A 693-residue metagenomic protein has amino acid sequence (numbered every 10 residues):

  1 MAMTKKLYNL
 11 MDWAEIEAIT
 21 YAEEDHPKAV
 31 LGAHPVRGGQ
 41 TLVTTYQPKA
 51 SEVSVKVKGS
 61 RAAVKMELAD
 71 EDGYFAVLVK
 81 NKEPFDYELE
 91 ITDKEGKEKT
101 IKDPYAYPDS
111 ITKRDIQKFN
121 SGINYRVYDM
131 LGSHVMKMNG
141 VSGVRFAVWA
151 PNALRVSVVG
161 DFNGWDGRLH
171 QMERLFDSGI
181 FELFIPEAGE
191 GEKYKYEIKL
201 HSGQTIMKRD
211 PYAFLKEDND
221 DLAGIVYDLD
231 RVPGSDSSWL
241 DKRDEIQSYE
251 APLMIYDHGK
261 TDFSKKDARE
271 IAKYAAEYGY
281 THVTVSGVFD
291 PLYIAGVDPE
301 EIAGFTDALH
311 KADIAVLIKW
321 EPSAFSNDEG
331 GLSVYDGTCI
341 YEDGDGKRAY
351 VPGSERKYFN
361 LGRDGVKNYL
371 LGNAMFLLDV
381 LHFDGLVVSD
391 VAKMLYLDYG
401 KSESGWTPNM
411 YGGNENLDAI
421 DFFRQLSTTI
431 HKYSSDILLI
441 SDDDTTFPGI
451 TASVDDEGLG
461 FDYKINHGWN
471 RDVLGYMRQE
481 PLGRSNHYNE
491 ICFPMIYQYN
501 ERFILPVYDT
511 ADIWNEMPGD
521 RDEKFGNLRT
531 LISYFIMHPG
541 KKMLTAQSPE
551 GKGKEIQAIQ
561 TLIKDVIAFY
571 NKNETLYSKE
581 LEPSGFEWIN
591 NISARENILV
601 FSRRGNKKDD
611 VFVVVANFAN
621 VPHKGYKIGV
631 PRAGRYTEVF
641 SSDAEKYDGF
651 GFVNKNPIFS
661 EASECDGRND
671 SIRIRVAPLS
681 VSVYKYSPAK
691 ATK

Functional and structural regions predicted by a protein language model:
M1-Y256, T261-S264, R269-G279, F525 (+2 more regions): Carbohydrate-interacting/catalytic domains
V53, V156, V283, D384-L386 (+2 more regions): Hydrophobic residues within beta-strands of alpha/beta enzymes
E67, E173, N327-V334, C339-Y341 (+2 more regions): Short glycine-biased active-site loop of nucleotidyltransferases that positions the nucleotide triphosphate and helps
P151-A153, D161-N163, K199-H201, V288-D290 (+4 more regions): An acidic- and aromatic-residue-enriched active-site/binding cleft used to recognize and process polar
A213-I225, L229-V232, D236-E415: Substrate-binding/active-site clefts of carbohydrate-active enzymes
I271, E301, F305, V366-L377 (+4 more regions): Alpha-helical packing segments of well-folded alpha/beta enzyme cores
H382-D384, S402-S548, N571-I628, R632-D643 (+1 more regions): Conserved alpha/beta catalytic core and glycan-binding cleft of carbohydrate-active enzymes
